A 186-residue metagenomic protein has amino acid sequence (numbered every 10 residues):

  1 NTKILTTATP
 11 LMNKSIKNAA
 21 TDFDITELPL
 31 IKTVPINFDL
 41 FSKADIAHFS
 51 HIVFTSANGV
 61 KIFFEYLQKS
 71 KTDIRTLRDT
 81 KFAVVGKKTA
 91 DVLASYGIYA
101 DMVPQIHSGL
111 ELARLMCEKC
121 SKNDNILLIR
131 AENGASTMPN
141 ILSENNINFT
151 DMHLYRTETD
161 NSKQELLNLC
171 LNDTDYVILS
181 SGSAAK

Functional and structural regions predicted by a protein language model:
N1-K186: Signature of uroporphyrinogen-III synthase
